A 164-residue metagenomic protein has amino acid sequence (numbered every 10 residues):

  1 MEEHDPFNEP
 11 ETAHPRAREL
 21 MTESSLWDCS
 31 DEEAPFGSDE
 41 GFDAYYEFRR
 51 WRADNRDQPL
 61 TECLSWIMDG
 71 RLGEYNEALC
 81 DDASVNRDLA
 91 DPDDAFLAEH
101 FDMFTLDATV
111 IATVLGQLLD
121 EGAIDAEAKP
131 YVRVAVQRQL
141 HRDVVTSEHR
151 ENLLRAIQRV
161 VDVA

Functional and structural regions predicted by a protein language model:
M1-R49: N-terminal leader/targeting peptides and immediately adjacent processing regions
C29, F101-D120, L153-R155: Amphipathic alpha-helical elements of HEAT/ARM-like alpha-solenoid repeat scaffolds that form extended
D39-W51, A126-R138: Amphipathic alpha-helical scaffolding segments
R50-L72: Amphipathic, membrane-active segments
D57-Q58, L118-A126: Charged, low-complexity interaction regions
M68-H100: Acidic, Ser/Thr- and Gly/Pro-rich intrinsically disordered linkers and low-complexity segments that flank or connect
D93-F101, A108-L115, V134, R138-H141: Eukaryotic endosomal/vacuolar membrane-trafficking regulators centered on PX-domain-mediated PI3P pathways
A135-A164: Eukaryote-biased recognition of C-terminal alpha-helical segments
